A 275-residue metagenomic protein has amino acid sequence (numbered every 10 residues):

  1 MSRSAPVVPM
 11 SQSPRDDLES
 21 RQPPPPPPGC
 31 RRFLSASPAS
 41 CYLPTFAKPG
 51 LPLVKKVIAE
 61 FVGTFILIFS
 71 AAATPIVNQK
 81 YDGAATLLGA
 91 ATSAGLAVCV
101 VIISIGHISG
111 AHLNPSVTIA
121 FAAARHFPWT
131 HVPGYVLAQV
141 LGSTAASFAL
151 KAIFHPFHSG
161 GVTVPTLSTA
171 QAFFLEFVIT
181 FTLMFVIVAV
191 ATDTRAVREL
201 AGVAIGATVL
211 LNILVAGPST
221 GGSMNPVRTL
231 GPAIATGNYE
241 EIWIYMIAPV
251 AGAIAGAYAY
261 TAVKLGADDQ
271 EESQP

Functional and structural regions predicted by a protein language model:
M1-P275: Membrane-interface helix-loop junctions and terminal tails of multi-pass membrane proteins
